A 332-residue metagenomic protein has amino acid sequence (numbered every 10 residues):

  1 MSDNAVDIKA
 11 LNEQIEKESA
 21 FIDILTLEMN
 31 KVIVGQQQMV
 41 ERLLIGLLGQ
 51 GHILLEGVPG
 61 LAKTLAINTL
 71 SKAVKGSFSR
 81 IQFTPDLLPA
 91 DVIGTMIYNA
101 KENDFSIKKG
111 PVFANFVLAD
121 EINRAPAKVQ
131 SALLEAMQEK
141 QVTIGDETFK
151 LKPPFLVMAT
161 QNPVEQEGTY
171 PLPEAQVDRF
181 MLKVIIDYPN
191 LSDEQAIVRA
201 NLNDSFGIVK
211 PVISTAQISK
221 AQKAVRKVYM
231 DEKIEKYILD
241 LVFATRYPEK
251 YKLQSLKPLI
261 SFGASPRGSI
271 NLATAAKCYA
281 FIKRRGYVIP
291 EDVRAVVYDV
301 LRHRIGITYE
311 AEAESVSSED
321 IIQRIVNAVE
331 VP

Functional and structural regions predicted by a protein language model:
M1-A10, I15, P248-P332: C-terminal engagement/docking regions of AAA+ P-loop ATPases
L11-S19, V32, T169-Y170, K183-S255 (+4 more regions): Conserved C-terminal "switch" segment of AAA+ ATPases
I15-L61, F243: Pre-Walker A (pre-P-loop) alpha-helix and adjacent loop at the N terminus of AAA/AAA+ ATPase modules, a conserved
R42-I45, Y98-L118: Conserved alpha-helical scaffold flanking the Walker A/P-loop in AAA+ ATPase domains
L47-T84: Walker A/P-loop
V58, V92, T160: P-loop (Walker A) phosphate-binding loop of NTP-binding proteins
S106-N115, I144-Q161, L172-M181: AAA+/SF3 P-loop NTPase mechanochemical coupling elements
P111-Q138, K152, E167-Q176, Y188-A196: Conserved AAA+/SF3 P-loop NTPase catalytic/coupling segment centered on the Walker-B
